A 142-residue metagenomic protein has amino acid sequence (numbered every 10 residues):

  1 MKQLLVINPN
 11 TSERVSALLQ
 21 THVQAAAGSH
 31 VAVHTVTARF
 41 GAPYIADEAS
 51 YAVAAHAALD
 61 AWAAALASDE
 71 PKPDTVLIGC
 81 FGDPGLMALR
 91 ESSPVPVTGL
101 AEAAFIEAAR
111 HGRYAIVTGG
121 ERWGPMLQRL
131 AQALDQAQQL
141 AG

Functional and structural regions predicted by a protein language model:
M1-H56, T118-G142: N-terminal glycine-rich anion-binding loop in soluble enzyme alpha/beta folds
A55-G112, I116: Glycine/small-residue-rich loop that forms an oxyanion/phosphate-binding "nest" at active or ligand-binding sites
